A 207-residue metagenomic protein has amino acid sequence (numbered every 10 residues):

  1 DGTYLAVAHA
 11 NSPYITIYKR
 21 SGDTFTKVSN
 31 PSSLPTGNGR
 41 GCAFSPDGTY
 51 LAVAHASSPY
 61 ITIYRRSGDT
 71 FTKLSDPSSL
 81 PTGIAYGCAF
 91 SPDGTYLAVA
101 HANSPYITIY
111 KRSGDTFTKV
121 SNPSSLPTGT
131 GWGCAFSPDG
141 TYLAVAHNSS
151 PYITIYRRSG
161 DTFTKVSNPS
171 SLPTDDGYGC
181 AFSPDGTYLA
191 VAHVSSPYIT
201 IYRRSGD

Functional and structural regions predicted by a protein language model:
A10, A56, A102, N148 (+1 more regions): Short loop/turn segments immediately following the C-termini of beta-strands
P13-I15, P59-I61, P105-I107, P151-I153 (+1 more regions): Structural signal for beta-propeller blades
D23-S29, D69-D76, D115-S121, G160-S167 (+1 more regions): Beta-strand initiation motifs
P31-T36, S78-P81, P123-P127, P169-P173: Surface loop/turn motifs at the tips and blade-to-blade linkers of beta-strand repeat domains
